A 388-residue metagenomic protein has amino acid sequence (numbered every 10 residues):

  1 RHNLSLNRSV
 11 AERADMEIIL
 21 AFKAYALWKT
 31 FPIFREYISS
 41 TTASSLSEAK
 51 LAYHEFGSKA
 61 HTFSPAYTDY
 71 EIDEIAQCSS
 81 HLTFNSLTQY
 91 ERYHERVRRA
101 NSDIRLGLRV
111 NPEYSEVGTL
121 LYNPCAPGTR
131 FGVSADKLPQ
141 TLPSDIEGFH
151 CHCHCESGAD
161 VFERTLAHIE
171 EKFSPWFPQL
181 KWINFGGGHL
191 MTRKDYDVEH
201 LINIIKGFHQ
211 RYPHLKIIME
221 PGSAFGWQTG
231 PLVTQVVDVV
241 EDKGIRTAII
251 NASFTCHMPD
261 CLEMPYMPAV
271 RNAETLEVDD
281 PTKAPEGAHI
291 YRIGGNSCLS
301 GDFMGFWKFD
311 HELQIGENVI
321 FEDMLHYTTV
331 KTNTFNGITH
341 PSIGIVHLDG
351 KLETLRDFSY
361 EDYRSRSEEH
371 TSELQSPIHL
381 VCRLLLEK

Functional and structural regions predicted by a protein language model:
H2-L6, H168: A non-catalytic, amphipathic alpha-helix used as a structural packing/dimerization or gating element in enzyme scaffolds
L6-M16: A short, Lys/Arg-enriched amphipathic alpha-helix followed by its capping loop at the start of a domain
M16-W182, Y196, I204-G207, R211: Active-site-proximal beta-alpha core segment in soluble small-molecule metabolic enzymes
P112, E241-D242, P377: Short, conserved beta-turn/loop elements at beta-strand boundaries and strand-helix junctions
Y114-E116, C155, M191, F225 (+1 more regions): Feature marks short, surface-exposed loop/turn motifs that line or immediately flank catalytic pockets and channel
H152-H154, I183-T192, P221-A224: Glycine-rich beta-strand-to-loop/alpha-helix junction loops that act as flexible
I204, M219-E368, S372: Charged (often Lys/Glu-rich) extended helix/loop segments that serve as interaction or gating elements
E369-K388: Single conserved hydrophobic/aromatic residue that forms the stacking wall/gate of nucleotide- or nucleobase-binding
